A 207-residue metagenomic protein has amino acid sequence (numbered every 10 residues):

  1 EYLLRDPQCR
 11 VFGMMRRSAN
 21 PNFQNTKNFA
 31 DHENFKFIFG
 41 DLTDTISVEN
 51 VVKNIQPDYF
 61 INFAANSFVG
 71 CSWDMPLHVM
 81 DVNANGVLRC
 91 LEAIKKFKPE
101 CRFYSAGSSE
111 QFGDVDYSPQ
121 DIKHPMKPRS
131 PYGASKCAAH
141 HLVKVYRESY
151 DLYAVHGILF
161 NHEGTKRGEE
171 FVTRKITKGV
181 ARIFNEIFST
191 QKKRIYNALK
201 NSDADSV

Functional and structural regions predicted by a protein language model:
E1-H162, R167, V180-N185, K192: N-terminal Rossmann-like NAD(P)+-binding domain of SDR-like oxidoreductases, especially those catalyzing
I176-K178: Helical cap/lid subdomains and adjacent loops of hydrolase enzymes that gate the active-site channel and determine
N185-D205: Short mixed-charge
